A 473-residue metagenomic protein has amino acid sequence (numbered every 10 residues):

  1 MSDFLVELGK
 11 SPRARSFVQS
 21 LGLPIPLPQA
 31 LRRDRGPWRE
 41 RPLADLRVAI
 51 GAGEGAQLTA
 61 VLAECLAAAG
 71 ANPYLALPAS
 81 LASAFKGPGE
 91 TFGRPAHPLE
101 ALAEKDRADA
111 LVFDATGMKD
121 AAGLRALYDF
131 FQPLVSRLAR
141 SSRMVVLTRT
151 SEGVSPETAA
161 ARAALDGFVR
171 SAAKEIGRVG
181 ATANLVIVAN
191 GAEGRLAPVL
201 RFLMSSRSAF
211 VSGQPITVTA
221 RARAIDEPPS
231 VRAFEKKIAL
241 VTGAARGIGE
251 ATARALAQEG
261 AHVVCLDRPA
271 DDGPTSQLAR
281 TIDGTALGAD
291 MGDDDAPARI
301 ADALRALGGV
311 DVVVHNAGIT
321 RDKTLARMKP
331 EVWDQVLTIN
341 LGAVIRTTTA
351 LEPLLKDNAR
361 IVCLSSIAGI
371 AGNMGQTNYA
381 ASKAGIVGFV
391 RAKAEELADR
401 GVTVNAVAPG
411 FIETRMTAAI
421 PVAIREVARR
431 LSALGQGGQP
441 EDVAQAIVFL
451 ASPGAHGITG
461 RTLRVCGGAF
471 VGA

Functional and structural regions predicted by a protein language model:
R35, S212-K236, A371, T459-A473: Short C-terminal tail/terminal secondary-structure segment of NAD(P)H-dependent dehydrogenase/reductase domains
A71-A84, A261-S276: Conserved glycine-rich Rossmann-like NAD(P)H-binding loop of the short-chain dehydrogenase/reductase
E100, E104, A108, G123 (+3 more regions): Substrate-binding pocket helix/loop in short-chain dehydrogenase/reductase
A161-L165, T348, S382, V390: Active-site helix of classical SDR
K174-E175, P353, E395-E396, H456: Alpha-helical segment proximal to the catalytic Tyr-Lys
G177-T182, F210-G213, A398, T403 (+1 more regions): Short, small/polar-rich loop/turn modules that mediate ligand/substrate recognition or access, typified
S366: Residue(s) in the substrate-gating loop at a strand-loop-helix junction that position the organic substrate next
